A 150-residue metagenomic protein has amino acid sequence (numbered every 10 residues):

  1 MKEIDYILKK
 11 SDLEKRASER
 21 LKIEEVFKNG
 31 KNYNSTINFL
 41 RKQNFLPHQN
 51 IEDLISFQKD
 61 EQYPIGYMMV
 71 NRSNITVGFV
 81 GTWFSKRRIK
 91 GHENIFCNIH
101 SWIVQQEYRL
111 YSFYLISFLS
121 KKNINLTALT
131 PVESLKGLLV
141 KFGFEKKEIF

Functional and structural regions predicted by a protein language model:
M1-I55, N98, K147-F150: Short amphipathic alpha-helix that is part of the acyltransferase structural core
K9, E25-V26, R87-I89, E107-L110: Short hydrophobic/aromatic-rich motifs at helix boundaries and adjacent loops
S18, P64, N74-V77, N94: Sequence-level motif detector for i,i+2 pairs with an aromatic at +2
I37-Q43, F57-Q58, L115-K122: Alpha-helix C-terminal capping segments
S56-M68: A short helix-loop-beta-strand connector motif used in the catalytic cores of GNAT acetyltransferases and, in some
M68-M69, N74-S85, N98: Conserved beta-strand in the GNAT
K90-I149: Acyl-donor binding region in acyl/amide transferases
